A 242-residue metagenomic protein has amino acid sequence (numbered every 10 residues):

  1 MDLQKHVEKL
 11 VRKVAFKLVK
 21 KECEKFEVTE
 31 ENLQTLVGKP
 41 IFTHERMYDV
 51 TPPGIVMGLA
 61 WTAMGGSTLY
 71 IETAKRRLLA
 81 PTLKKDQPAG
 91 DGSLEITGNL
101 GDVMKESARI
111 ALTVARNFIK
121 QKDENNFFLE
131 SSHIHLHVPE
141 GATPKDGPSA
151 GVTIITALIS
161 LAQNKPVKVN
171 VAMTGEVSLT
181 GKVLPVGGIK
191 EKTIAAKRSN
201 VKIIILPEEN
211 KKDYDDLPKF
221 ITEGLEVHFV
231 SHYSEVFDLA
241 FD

Functional and structural regions predicted by a protein language model:
M1-V19: C-terminal helical "lid" of AAA+/P-loop NTPase domains
H6-V7, F26-L33, E130-I134: Short, conserved alpha-helical segments within structured domains
V14-L36, P40: Long, charged, helix-rich clamp/arm modules that form nucleic acid-engaging surfaces of large nucleic-acid-processing
K25, F42-Y48, P52-M57, M64-D242: Peripheral, non-AAA+ core regions of ATP-driven protein-machinery
E30-Q34, G58-L59, I71: C-terminal accessory/connector segments of nucleic-acid motor ATPases
